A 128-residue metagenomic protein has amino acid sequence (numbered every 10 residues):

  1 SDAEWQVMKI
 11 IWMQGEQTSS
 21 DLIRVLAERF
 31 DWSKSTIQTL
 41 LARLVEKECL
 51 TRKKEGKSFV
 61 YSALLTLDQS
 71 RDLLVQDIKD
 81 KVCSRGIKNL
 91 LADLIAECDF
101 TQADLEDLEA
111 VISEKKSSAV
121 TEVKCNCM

Functional and structural regions predicted by a protein language model:
S1-A3, E55-L74: Short, cationic-aromatic polyanion-contact patches
D2-I10, D21: Pre-recognition alpha-helix immediately N-terminal to the DNA-recognition helix within helix-turn-helix or winged-helix
Q17-V25: Short acidic, hydrophobic short linear motifs in intrinsically disordered regions
R24-W32: Short helix-coil junctions and helix-kink-helix linkers
Q38-A42: Short, hydrophobic-biased segments on the C-terminal half of alpha helices that form "recognition helices"
E48: Glycine-centered, phosphate/nucleic-acid-interacting loop/turn motifs that mediate DNA/RNA or nucleotide
T66-A92: Conserved segment of winged-helix/HTH DNA-binding domains
L73, A96-M128: C-terminal regulatory/oligomerization modules of transcriptional regulators
